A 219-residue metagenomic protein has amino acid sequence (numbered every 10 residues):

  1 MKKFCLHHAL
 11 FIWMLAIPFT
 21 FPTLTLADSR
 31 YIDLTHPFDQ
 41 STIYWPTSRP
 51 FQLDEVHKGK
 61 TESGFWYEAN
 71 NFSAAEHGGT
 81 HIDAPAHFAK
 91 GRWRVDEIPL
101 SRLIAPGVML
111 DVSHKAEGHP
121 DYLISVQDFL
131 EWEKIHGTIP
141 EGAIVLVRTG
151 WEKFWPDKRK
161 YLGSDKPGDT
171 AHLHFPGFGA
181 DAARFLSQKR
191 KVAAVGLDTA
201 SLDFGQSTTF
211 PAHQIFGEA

Functional and structural regions predicted by a protein language model:
M1-H7: Positively charged n-region of N-terminal signal peptides that target proteins for export
A9-P22: Bacterial N-terminal signal peptides
L24-A219: Active-/binding-site microenvironments in catalytic and ligand-binding cores
